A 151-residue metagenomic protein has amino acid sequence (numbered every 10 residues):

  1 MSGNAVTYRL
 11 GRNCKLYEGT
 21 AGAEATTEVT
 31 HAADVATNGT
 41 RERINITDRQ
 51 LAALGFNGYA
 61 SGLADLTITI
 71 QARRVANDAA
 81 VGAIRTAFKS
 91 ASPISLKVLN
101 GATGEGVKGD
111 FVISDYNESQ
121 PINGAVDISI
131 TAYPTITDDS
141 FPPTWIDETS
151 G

Functional and structural regions predicted by a protein language model:
M1-V6, V126-G151: Protruding loop/beta-arch "assembly-hinge" segments enriched in small, turn-prone residues
S2-Q71, D110-T131: Solvent-exposed edge beta-strands and adjacent loop segments that serve as assembly or binding interfaces
Y17, V29, L99, W145-I146: Extended hydrophobic/Leu-rich segments
G58, K97-G101, N123-D127, D138-P143: Short, surface-exposed, polar/charged, turn-prone segments marking secondary-structure boundaries
Q71, P93, Y133-T135: Secondary-structure boundary/capping motif
R73-D78, T135-D139: Acidic glycine-/aspartate-rich tracts in secreted/extracellular proteins
R74, A79-S114: Short, acidic/charged, Gly/Pro-enriched secondary-structure junctions
D78-A80, G106, P121-N123, S140-P143: Short acidic, gly/pro-rich beta-turn/loop elements at beta-sheet edges and active-site/ligand-binding grooves
